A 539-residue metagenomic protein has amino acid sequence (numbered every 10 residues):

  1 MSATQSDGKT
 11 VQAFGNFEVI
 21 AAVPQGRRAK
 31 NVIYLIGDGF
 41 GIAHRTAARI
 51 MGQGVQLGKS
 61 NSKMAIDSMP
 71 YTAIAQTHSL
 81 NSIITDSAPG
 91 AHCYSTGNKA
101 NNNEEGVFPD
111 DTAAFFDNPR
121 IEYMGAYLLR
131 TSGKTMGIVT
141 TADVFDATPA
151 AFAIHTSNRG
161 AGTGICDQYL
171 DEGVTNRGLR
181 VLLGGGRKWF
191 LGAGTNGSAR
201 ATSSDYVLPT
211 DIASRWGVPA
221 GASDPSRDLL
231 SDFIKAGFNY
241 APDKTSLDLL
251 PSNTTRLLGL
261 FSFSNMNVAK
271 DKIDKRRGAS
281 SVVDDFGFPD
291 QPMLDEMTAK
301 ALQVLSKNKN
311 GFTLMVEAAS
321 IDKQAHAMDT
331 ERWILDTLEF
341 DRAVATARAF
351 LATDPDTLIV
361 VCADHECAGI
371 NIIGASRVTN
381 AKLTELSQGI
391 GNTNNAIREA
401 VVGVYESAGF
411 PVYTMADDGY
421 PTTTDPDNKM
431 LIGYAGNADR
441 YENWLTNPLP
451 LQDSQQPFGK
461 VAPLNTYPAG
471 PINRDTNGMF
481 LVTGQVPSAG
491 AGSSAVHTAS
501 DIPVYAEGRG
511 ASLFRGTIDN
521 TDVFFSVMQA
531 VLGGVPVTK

Functional and structural regions predicted by a protein language model:
M1-A22: Beta-strand-enriched, solvent-exposed domains that form extended recognition/catalytic surfaces
G8, G26, K99, L129-T135: Short, solvent-exposed loop/edge-beta patches enriched in aromatic
V19-L35: Low-complexity, Pro/Ser/Thr- and charge-rich linker/hinge segments at domain boundaries
K30, G37-H92, F145-T538: A post-motif C-terminal structural segment
N101-N118: His/Cys-centered metal/cofactor-coordination and adjacent catalytic loops
R120, G125-A126, T131-A151, T538: Glycine-rich phosphate/pyrophosphate-binding loops and their adjacent beta-strand/loop elements at enzyme active sites
